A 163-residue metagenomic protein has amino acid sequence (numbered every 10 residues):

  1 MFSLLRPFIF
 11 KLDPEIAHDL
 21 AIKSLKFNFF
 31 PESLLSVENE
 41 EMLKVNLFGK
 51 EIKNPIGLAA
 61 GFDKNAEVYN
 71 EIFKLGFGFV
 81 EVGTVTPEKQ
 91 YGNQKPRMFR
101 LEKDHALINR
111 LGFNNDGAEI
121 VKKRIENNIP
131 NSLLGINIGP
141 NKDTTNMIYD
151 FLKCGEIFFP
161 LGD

Functional and structural regions predicted by a protein language model:
F2-V45, A106-N114, A118: An N-cap/entry alpha-helix motif that binds or orients negatively charged groups
R6-P7, M42-V45, G49, K53 (+4 more regions): Generic secondary-structure boundary/loop-capping signal
K11, S24-F27, G83, R124 (+2 more regions): Change "in soluble alpha/beta enzymes" to "in soluble alpha/beta proteins
D13, L58, V80, V121: Conserved, mostly hydrophobic/aromatic
F29-E67: Active-site-flanking structural segment that lines cofactor/substrate pockets
V45, D63-Q90: N-terminal functional module of multi-domain proteins
I52, A60-F62, F73, N114-D163: Conserved alpha/beta-domain cores
G83-P130: A gly/proline- and charged-residue-enriched helix-loop-helix capping module
